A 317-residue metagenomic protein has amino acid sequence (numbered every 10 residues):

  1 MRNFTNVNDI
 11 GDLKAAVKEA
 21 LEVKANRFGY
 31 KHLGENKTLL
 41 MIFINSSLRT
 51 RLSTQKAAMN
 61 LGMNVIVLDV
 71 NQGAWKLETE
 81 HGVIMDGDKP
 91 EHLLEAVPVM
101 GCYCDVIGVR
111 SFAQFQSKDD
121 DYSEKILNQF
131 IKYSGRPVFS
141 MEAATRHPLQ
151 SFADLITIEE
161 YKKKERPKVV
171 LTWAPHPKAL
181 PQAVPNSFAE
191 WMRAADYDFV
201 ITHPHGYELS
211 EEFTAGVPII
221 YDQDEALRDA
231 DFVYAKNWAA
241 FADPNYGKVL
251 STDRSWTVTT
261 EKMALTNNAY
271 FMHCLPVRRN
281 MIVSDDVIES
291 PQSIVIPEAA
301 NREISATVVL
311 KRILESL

Functional and structural regions predicted by a protein language model:
M1-L52, K56: Positively charged, low-complexity intrinsically disordered leader regions
L33-L39, R166-K168, N268: Phosphate-coordination loops involved in phosphoryl transfer and adenosine-cofactor binding
G34-M41, S47-E159, R278: Phosphate/diphosphate ligand-binding glycine-rich loop within oxidoreductases
I44-V67, E159-K236: Glycine-rich phosphate/diphosphate-binding loop of Rossmann-like nucleotide-binding domains
A57, V99, F130, W191 (+2 more regions): Hydrophobic/aromatic ligand-binding patch that stacks against planar heteroaromatic rings of cofactors or nucleotides
E212-V287, Q292-S293: Rossmann-like adenosine-cofactor binding region
E289-L317: C-terminal helix-to-coil terminal segments
